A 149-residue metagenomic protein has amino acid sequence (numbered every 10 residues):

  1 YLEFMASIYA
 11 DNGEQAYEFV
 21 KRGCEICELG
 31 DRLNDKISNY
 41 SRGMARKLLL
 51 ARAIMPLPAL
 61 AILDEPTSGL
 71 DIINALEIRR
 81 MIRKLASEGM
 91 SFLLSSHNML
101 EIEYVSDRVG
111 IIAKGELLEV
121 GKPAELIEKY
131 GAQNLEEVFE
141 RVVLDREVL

Functional and structural regions predicted by a protein language model:
E3, S7, E14-R32: Conserved ABC ATPase "signature" region
K36-G43: Conserved ABC ATPase signature
L50: Hydrophobic anchor residue at the start of the ABC signature
A61-D64: Catalytic Walker B motif of ABC-type/P-loop ATPase nucleotide-binding domains
L76-E88: Helical segment within the ABC ATPase nucleotide-binding domain
V120-G121: ABC ATPase "signature
